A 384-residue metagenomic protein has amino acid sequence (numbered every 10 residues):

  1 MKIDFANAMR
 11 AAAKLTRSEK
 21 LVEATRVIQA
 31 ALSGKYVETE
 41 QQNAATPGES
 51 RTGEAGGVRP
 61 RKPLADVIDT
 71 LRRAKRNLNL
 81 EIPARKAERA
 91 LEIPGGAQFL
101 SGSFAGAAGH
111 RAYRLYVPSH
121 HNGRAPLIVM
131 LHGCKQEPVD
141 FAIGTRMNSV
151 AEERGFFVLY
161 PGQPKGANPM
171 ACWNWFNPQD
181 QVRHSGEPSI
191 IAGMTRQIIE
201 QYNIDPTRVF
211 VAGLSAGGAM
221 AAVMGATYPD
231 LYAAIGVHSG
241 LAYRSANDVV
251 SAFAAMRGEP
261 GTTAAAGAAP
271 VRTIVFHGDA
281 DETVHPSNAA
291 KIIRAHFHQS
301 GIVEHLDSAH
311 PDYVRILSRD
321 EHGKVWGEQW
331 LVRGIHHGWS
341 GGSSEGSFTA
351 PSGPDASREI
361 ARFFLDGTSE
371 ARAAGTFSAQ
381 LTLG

Functional and structural regions predicted by a protein language model:
M1-L127, V139-D140, T145, F157 (+8 more regions): A domain-start/cap signature at the N-terminus of enzymes
H132-E137, I335: Active-site glycine-rich loops that stabilize anionic/oxyanionic intermediates across multiple enzyme folds
Y160-G186: Cap/lid segment of the alpha/beta-hydrolase catalytic domain
Q179-Y202, V223: Alpha/beta-hydrolase active-site loop
N203-S215: Alpha/beta-hydrolase fold nucleophile elbow
V211-G213, H238, F276: Short beta-strand immediately N-terminal to the catalytic nucleophile in serine-hydrolase-like folds
L231-S245: A conserved short beta-strand
V275-H277, D281: Short beta-strand/loop motif that positions the catalytic acidic residue of the alpha/beta-hydrolase fold
